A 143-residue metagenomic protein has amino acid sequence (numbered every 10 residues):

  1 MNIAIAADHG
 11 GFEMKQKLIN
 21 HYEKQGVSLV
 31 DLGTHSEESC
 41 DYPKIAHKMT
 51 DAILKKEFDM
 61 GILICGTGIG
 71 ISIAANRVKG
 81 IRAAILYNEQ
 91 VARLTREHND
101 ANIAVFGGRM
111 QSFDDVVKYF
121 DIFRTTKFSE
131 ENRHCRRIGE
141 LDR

Functional and structural regions predicted by a protein language model:
M1, E57-D59, G80-I81, N99-A101: Short coil/turn connectors at secondary-structure junctions
A4-A6, G10-G11, E89-R143: C-terminal binding/interaction regions
I5-E23: Glycine-rich phosphate/diphosphate-binding loop of Rossmann-like nucleotide-binding domains
S28-S39: A short beta-strand-loop structural module common to alpha/beta enzyme folds
I45-L63, T67: Short, structured active-site "lid" loops
K56, I64-I81: Compact, glycine-rich, soluble single-domain proteins
I81-N88: Short hydrophobic/aromatic-enriched beta-strand-loop microsegments
